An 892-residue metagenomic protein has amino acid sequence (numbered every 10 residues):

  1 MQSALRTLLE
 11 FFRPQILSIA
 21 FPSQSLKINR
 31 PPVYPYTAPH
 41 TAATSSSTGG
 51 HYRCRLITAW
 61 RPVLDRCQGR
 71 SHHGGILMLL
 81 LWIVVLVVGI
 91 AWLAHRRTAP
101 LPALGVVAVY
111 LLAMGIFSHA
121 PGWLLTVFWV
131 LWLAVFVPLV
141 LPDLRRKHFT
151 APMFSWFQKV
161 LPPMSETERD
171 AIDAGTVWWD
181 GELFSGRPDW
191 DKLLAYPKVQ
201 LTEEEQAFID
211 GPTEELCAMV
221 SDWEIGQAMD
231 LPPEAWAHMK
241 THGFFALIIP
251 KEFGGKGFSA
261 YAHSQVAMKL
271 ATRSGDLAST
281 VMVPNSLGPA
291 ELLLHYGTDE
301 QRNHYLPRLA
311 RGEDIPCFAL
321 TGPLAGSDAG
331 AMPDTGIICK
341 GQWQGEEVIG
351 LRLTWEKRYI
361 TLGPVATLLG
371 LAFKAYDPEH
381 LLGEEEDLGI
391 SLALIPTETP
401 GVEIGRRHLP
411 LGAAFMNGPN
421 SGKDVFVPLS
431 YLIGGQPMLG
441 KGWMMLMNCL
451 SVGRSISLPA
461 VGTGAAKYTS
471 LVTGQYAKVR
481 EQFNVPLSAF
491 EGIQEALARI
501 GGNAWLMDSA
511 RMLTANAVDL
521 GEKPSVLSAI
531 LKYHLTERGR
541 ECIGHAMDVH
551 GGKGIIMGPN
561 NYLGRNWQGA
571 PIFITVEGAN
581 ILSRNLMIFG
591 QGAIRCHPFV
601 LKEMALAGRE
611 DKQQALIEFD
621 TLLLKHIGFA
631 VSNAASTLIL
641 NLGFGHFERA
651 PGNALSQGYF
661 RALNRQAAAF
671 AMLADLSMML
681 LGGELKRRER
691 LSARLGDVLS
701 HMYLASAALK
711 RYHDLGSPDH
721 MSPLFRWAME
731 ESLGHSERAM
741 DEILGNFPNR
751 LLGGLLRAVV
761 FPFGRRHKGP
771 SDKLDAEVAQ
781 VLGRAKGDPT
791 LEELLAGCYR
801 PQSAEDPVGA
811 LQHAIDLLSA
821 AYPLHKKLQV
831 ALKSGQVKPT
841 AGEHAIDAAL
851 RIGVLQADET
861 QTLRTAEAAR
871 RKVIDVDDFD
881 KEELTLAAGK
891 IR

Functional and structural regions predicted by a protein language model:
L86-W92, A103-A113, F117, F128-P284 (+7 more regions): Amphipathic, small/basic residue-rich leader segments at the start of a protein or domain
E346-V402: A short core secondary-structure module
P400-F426: Flexible, small-/acidic-enriched active-site or ligand-binding loops
S421-R454, L471-L487, N633-L655, A669-K686: A glycine-rich, basic-preceded beta-loop-alpha segment at the flavin cofactor/substrate interface of flavin-utilizing
G492-D519, M547, S700-R711: Loop-to-helix element that buttresses phosphate recognition and phosphoryl-transfer chemistry
E522-G554, P723-S736: Charged, glycine-rich active-site and insertion segments that engage polyanionic ligands
F629-R892: C-terminal amphipathic alpha-helical interaction region
